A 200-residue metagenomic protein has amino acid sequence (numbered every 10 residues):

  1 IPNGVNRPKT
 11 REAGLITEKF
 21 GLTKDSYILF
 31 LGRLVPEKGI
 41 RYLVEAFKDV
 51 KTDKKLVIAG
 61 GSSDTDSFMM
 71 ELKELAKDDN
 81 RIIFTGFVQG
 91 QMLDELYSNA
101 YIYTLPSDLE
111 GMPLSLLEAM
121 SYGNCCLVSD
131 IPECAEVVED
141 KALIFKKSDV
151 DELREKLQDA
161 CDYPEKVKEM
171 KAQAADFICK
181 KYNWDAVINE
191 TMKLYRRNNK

Functional and structural regions predicted by a protein language model:
G4-T23: Acidic anion/phosphate-binding donor-loop and adjacent secondary structure in glycosyltransferase catalytic cores
G14, T52-R81, M92, K166: Short, structured helix-loop element that forms part of the nucleotide-activated donor/catalytic region
S26, F30, V35-D49, S67-M70 (+1 more regions): A conserved mid-protein helix/loop that constitutes part of the nucleotide-sugar donor-binding site
F87-V88, E95-A100: Short alpha-helical donor nucleotide-sugar binding micro-motif in glycosyltransferases
Y103-T104: A short hydrophobic beta-strand element within the catalytic core of glycosyltransferases that build diverse glycans
D108: Aromatic "clamp/platform" in nucleotide-sugar-dependent glycosyltransferases that forms part of the donor/acceptor
C125-V128: Short hydrophobic beta-strand element within catalytic cores of glycosyltransferases and related nucleotide-activated
L143-D151, D159-E165: Conserved acidic donor-binding segment of nucleotide-sugar-dependent glycosyltransferases
